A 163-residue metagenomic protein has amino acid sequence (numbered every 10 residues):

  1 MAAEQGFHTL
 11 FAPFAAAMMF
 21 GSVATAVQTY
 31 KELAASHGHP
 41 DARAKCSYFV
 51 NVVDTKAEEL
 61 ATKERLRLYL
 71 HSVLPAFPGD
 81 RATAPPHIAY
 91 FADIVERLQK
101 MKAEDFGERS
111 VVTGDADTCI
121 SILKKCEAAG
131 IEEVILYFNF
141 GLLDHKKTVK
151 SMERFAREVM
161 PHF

Functional and structural regions predicted by a protein language model:
M1-A24: A conserved active-site cap/scaffold subdomain adjacent to cofactor or substrate pockets
A2, C126-A128, V159: Residue-level signal for nonpolar/aromatic packing positions in well-ordered secondary structure
F7-A12, A42-Y48, V134-L136: Hydrophobic faces of well-ordered beta-strands that scaffold small-molecule active sites in alpha/beta enzyme cores
A12, E104-E108, G141: A short, mixed-charge helix-start or loop-turn motif at secondary-structure junctions
P13-F20, R81-A82, Y137-M152: Glycine-rich, proline-tolerant flexible connector loops at the mouths of alpha/beta enzymes
M18-I131: An alpha-helical appendage that flanks or caps ligand/catalytic pockets
V23-K31, D144-F163: C-terminal helical cap(s) of enzyme catalytic domains, especially alpha/beta-barrels
